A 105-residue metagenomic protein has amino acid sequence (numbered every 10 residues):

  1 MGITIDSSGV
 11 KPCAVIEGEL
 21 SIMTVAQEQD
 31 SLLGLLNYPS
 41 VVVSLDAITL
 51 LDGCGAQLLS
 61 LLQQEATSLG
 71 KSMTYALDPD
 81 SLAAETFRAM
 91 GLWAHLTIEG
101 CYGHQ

Functional and structural regions predicted by a protein language model:
M1-C54, S60-Q105: STAS-like cytosolic regulatory interaction modules
